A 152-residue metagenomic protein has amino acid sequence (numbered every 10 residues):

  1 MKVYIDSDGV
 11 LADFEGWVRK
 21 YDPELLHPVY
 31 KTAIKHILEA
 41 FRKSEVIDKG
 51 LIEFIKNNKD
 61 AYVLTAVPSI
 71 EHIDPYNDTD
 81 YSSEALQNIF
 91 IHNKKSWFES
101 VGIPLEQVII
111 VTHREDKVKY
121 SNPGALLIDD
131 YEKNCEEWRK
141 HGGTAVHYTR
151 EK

Functional and structural regions predicted by a protein language model:
M1-V3, G124-A125: The start of beta-strands in P-loop NTPase/AAA+ ATPase cores
K2-H92, W97: Alpha-helical substrate-recognition element adjacent to the catalytic core
G16-D22, T112-E115, K133, H147-E151: Catalytic core of nucleotide-activated saccharide and alditol-phosphate transferases
G50-F54, Y120-S121, N134-H141: A short acidic, amphipathic alpha-helical/loop segment
N57, P104, H141-G142: Short, structured coil segments at secondary-structure junctions
P68-A125, E132-C135: Substrate-recognition "cap/lid" segment bordering the active-site pocket of phosphatases
L126-K152: Acidic, Mg2+-coordinating phosphoryl-transfer loop and its flanking beta/alpha structural elements, shared across
